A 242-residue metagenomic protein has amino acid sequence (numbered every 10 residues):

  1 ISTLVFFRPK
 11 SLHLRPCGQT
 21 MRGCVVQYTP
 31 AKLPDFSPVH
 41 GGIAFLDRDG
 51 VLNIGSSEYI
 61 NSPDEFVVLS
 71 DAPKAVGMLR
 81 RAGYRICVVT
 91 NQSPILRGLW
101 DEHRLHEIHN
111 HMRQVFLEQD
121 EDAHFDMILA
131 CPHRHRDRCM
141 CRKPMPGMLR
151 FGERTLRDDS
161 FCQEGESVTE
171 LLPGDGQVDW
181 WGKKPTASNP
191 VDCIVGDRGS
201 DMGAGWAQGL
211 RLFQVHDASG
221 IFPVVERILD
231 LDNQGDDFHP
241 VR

Functional and structural regions predicted by a protein language model:
F6-F7, L14-H40, H103-H106, N110-A123 (+1 more regions): Asp-based, Mg2+/Mn2+-dependent phosphohydrolase catalytic module
R22-C87: Active-site neighborhood of HAD-like aspartate-dependent phosphohydrolases
I43, R48-S70, I95-R104, E118-E121 (+2 more regions): Metal-dependent phosphoesterase signature
L46-R48, T90, V195-D197: Active-site flanking residues adjacent to catalytic metal/cofactor-binding acidic residues
N53-S56, N91-Q92, D179-G182: A short alpha-helix capping/helix-coil boundary motif
A72, V76-H109, A123-D137: Substrate-recognition element of Asp-dependent hydrolases with the DxDx(T/V) motif
